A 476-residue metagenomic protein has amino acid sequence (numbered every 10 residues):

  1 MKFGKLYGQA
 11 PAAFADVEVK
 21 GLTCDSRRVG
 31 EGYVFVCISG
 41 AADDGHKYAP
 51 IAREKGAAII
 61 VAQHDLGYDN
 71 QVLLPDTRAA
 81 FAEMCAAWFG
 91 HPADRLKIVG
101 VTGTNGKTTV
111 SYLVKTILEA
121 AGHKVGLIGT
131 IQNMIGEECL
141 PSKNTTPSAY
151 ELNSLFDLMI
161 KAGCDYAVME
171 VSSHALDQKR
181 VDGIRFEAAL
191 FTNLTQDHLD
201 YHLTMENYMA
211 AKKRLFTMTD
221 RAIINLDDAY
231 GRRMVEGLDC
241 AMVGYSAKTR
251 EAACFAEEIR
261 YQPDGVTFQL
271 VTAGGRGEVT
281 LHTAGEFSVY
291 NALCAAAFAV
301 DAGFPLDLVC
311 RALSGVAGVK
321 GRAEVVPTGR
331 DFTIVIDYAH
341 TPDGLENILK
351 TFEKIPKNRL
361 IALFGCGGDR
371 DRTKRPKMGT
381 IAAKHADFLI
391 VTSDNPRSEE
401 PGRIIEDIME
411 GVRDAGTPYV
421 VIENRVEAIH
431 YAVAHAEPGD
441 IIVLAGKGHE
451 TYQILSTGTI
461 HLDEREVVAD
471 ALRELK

Functional and structural regions predicted by a protein language model:
M1-A15, R28-V34, D44, D239 (+2 more regions): ATP-dependent carboxylate-amine ligase
M1-E83, A87, R221, A229 (+7 more regions): N-terminal leader/targeting and accessory segments in enzymes
F3-G4, A62-Y68, F186-I334, K357 (+2 more regions): Acidic, Mg2+-coordinating active-site environments of NTP-dependent enzymes
G4, F81-A222, L226, Y230-A241 (+1 more regions): Phosphate-binding loop of NTP-binding sites
A13-L22, F81-M84, P147-Y150, M169-A175 (+5 more regions): Short gly/ser/thr-rich secondary-structure transition/capping motifs
A49, R53-E54, I160, D182 (+1 more regions): Non-catalytic positions within long, well-ordered alpha-helices that form the structural scaffold/packing of enzyme
H64-L66, T130-I131, S173, L194 (+4 more regions): Short, ordered loop/turn segments at secondary-structure junctions
Y68-D69, M134-C139, Q196-Y201, R370 (+2 more regions): A short acidic, helix-capping loop that chelates divalent metal ions and anchors anionic groups
